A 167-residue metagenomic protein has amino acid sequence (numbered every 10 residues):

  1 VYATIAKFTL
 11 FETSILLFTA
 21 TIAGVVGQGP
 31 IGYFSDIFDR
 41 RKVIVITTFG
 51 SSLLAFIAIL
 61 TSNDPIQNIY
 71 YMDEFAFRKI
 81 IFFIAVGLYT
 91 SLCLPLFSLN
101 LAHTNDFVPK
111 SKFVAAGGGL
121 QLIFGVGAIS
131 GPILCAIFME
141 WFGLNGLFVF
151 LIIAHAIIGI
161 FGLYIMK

Functional and structural regions predicted by a protein language model:
V1-E12: Short amphipathic helix-loop junctions that connect adjacent transmembrane helices in Major Facilitator Superfamily/SLC
L10-F11, V108-L120: Loop-to-transmembrane helix entry/capping segments in MFS-fold secondary transporters and related SLC/MFSD carriers
I15-G24, L120, F124: Transmembrane alpha-helical segments of major facilitator superfamily
G27-D39, M139-E140: Helix-to-loop junctions at the C-terminal end of transmembrane segments in multipass secondary transporters
K42-I57, I152: Structural signature of the two symmetry-related core transmembrane helices
G50-F75: C-terminal ends and interior cores of transmembrane alpha-helices in multi-pass membrane transporters/permeases
F77, I137-H155: A membrane-interface helix-boundary motif in multi-pass transporters
L94-V108: Intracellular juxtamembrane helix-capping segments at the cytosolic ends of symmetry-related transmembrane helices
